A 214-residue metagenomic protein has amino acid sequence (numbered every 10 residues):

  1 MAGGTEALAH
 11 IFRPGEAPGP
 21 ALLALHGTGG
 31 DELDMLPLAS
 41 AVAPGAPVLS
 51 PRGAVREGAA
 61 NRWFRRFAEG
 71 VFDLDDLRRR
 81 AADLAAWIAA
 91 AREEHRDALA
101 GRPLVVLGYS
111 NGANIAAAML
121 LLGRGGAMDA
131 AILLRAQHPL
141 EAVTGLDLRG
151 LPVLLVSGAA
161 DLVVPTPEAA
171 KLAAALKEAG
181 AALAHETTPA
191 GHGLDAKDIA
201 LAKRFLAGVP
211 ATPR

Functional and structural regions predicted by a protein language model:
A2-L99: Serine-hydrolase catalytic machinery in alpha/beta-hydrolase-like enzymes
H26-T28, L104-Y109, G158: Conserved alpha/beta-hydrolase "nucleophile elbow" surrounding the catalytic nucleophile
R52, L107, I132-R135, V156 (+1 more regions): Alpha/beta-hydrolase-fold catalytic nucleophile elbow
P103-R149: Primarily recognizes the serine-hydrolase "nucleophile elbow" in alpha/beta-hydrolase and SGNH/GDSL folds
L154-S157, D161: Short beta-strand/loop motif that positions the catalytic acidic residue of the alpha/beta-hydrolase fold
L162-E168: Conserved alpha/beta-hydrolase "acid-adjacent" motif
A170-A173, K177-R214: C-terminal catalytic histidine-bearing segment of alpha/beta-hydrolase fold enzymes
